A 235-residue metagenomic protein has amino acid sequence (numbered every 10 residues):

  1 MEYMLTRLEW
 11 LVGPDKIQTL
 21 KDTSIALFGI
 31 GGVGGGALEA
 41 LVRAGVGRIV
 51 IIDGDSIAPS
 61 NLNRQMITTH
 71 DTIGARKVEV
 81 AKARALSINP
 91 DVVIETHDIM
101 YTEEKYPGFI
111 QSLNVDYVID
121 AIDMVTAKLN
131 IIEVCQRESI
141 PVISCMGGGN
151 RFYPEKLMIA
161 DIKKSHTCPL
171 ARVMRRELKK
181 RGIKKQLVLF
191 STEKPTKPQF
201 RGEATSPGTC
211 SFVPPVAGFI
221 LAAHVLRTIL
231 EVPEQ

Functional and structural regions predicted by a protein language model:
M1-A26: N-terminal charged helix/coil linker that caps or initiates catalytic domains
L27-G29, I52: Conserved N-terminal Rossmann-fold NAD(P)-binding element of oxidoreductases
V33-G34: Hydrophobic/small residue at the entry helix of a nucleotide-binding pocket
V42-R48, R137: Conserved S-adenosyl-L-methionine
V46, I51-N89: Glycine-rich phosphate-binding loop and adjoining beta1-alpha1-beta2 segment of Rossmann-like nucleotide-binding folds
D98-Y106: Conserved SAM/SAH-binding loop
Q111-Y117, I122-A127, V134-E138, V142 (+2 more regions): Glycine-rich phosphate/adenylate-binding loop
